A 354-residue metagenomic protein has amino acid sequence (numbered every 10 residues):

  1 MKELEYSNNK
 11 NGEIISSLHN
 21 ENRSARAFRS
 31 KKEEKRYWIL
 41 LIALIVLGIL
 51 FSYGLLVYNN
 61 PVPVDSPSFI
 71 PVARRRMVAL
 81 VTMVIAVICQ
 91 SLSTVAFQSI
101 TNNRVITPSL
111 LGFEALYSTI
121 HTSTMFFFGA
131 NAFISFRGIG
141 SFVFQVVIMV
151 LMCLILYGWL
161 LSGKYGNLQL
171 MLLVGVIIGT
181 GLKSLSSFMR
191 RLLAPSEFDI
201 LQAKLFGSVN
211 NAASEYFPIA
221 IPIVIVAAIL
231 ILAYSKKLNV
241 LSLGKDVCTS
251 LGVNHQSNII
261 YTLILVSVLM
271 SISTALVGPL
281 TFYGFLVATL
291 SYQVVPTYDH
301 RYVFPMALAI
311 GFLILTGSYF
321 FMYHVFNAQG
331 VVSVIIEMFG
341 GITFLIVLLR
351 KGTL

Functional and structural regions predicted by a protein language model:
K2-L354: Alpha-helical transmembrane segments in inner-membrane proteins
